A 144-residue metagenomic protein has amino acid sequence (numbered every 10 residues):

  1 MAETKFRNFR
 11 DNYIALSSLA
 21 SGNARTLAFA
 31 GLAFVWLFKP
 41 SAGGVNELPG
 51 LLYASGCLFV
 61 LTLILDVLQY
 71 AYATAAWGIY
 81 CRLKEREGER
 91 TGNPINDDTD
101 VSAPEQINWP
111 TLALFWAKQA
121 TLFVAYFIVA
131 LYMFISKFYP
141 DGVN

Functional and structural regions predicted by a protein language model:
M1-P40: Cytosolic-side membrane-entry/anchor segment at the start of a transmembrane helix
L32-G43, D66-Y72: Membrane-helix exit/interface motif
N46-N144: Alpha-helical transmembrane segments of integral membrane proteins
